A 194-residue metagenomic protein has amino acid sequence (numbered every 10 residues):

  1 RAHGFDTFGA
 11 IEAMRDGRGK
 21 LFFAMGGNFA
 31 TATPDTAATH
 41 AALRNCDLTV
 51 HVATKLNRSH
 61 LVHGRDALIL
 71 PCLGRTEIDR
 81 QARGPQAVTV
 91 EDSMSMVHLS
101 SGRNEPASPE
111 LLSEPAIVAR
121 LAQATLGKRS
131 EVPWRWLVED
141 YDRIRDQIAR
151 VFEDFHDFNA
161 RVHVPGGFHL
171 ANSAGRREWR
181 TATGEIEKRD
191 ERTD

Functional and structural regions predicted by a protein language model:
R1, L137-D194: Long, low-complexity segments enriched in small/aliphatic residues
R1-A149: Non-catalytic alpha/beta scaffold blocks inside enzyme catalytic domains
